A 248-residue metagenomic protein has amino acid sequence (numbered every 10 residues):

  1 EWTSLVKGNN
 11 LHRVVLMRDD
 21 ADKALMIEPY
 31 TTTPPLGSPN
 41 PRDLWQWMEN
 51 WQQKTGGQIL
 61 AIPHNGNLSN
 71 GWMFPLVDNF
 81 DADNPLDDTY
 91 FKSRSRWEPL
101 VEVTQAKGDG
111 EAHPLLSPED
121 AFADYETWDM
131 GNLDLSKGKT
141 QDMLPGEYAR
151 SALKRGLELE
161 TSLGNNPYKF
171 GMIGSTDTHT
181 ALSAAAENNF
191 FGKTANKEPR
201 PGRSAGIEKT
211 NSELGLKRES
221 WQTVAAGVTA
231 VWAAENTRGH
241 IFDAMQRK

Functional and structural regions predicted by a protein language model:
E1-K248: Extended, charged catalytic domains and RNA/DNA-binding interfaces, predominantly in divalent-metal-using enzymes
